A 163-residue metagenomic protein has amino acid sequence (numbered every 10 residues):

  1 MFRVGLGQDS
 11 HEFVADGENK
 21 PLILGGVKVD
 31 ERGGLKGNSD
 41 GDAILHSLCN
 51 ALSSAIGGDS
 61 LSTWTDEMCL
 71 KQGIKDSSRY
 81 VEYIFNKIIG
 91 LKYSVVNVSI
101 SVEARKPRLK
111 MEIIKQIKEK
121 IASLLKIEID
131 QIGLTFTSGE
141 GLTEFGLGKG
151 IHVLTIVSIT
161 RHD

Functional and structural regions predicted by a protein language model:
M1-I114, L125: RNase III-family endoribonuclease catalytic core
G37-N38, S53-S54, D130-L134, D163: Short C-terminal domain-edge/linker segments immediately following a structured domain
K87, K120, L124, S158: Mid-sequence acidic-hydrophobic segments that form the walls of catalytic/ligand-binding cavities or oligomerization
S99-K106, I113-F145: Short, conserved loop-to-beta-strand elements that form functional interface hotspots
G141, F145-D163: C-terminal edge-of-domain segments
